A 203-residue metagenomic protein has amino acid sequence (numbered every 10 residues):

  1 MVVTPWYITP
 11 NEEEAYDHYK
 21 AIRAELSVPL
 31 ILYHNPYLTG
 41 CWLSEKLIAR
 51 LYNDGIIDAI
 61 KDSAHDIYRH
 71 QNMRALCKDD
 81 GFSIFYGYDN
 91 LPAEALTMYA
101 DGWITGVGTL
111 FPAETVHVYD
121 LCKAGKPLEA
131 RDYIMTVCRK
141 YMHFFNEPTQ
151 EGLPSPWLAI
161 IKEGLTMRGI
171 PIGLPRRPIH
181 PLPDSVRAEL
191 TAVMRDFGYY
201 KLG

Functional and structural regions predicted by a protein language model:
M1-W42, H180, Y200: Active-site beta->alpha loop and helix N-cap motifs at the rims of alpha/beta catalytic domains
T4, G40, D54, A64 (+2 more regions): Generic secondary-structure boundary/loop-capping signal
P5-W6, H34-N35, K78-D80, T105 (+1 more regions): Short, contiguous strand/loop micro-motifs
T9, G40, E45, A93 (+2 more regions): Generic structural "secondary-structure junction" signal
D17, K46, Y68, A159 (+1 more regions): Short, contiguous clusters of charged residues that form electrostatic/catalytic patches at enzyme active sites, used
E25, L38-Y141, F145: Catalytic alpha/beta core domains of metabolic enzymes, predominantly
A100, F111-G203: C-terminal alpha-helical cap/extension of soluble enzyme domains
